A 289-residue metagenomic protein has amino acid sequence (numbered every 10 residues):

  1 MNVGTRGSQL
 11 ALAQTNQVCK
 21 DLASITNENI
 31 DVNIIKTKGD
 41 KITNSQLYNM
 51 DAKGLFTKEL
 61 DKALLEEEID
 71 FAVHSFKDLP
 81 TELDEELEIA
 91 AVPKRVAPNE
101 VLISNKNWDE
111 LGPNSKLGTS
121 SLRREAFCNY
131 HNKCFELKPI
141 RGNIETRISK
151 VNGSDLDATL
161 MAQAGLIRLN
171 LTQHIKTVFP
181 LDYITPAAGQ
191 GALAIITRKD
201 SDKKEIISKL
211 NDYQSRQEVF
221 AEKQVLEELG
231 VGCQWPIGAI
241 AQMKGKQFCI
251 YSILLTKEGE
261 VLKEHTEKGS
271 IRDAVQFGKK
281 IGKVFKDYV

Functional and structural regions predicted by a protein language model:
M1-I42, N49-M50, E125, Y130-V289: Small-molecule-sensing regulatory modules
S45-F71: Short, structured active-site "lid" loops
A63-L65, L79, D84: Extracytoplasmic loops/domains of multi-pass membrane proteins
E68-S75, D157-A162: Paired acidic/hydrophobic, glycine-rich loop segments that form the ligand-binding mouth/hinge of periplasmic-binding
F76-K77, E85-F135: A conserved helix-loop-strand patch within extracytoplasmic ligand-binding domains of the periplasmic binding
F76-L79, A164-L166: Short glycine-rich anion-binding loops that position phosphate/pyrophosphate groups of nucleotides and phosphorylated
